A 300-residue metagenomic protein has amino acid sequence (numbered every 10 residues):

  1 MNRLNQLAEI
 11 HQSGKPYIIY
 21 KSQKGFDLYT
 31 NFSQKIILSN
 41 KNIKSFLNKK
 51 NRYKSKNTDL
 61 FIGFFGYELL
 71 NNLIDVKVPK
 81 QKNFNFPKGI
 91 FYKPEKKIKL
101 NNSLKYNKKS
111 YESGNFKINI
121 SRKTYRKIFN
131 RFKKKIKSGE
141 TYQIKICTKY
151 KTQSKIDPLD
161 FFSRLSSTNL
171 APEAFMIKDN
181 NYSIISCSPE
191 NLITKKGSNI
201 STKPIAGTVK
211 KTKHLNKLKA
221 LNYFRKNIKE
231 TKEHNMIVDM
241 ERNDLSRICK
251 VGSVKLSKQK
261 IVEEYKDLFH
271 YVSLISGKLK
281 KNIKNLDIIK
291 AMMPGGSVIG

Functional and structural regions predicted by a protein language model:
M1-G300: Extended alpha-helical targeting/anchoring segments, especially N-terminal organellar/secretory targeting helices
